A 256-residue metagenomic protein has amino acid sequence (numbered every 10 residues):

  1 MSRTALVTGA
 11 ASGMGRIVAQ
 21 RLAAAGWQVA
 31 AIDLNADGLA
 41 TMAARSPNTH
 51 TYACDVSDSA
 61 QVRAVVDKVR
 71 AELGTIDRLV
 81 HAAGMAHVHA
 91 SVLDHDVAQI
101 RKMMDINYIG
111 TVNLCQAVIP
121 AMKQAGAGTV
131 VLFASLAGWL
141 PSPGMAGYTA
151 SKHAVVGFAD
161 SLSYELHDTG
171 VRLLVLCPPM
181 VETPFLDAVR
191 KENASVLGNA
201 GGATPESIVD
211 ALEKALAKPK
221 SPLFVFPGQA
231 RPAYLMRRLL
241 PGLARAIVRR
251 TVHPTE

Functional and structural regions predicted by a protein language model:
M1-A30: Canonical Rossmann dinucleotide-binding motif of NAD(H)/NADP(H)-dependent dehydrogenases/reductases, specifically
A25-T41: Conserved glycine-rich Rossmann-like NAD(P)H-binding loop of the short-chain dehydrogenase/reductase
A53-A64, V97: The beta1-alpha1 cofactor-binding region of Rossmann-like NAD(H)/NADP(H)-dependent oxidoreductases
A90-V92, D96-R101: Substrate-binding pocket helix/loop in short-chain dehydrogenase/reductase
C115, S151: Active-site helix of classical SDR
S135: Residue(s) in the substrate-gating loop at a strand-loop-helix junction that position the organic substrate next
S163, H167-G228: SDR active-site lid
